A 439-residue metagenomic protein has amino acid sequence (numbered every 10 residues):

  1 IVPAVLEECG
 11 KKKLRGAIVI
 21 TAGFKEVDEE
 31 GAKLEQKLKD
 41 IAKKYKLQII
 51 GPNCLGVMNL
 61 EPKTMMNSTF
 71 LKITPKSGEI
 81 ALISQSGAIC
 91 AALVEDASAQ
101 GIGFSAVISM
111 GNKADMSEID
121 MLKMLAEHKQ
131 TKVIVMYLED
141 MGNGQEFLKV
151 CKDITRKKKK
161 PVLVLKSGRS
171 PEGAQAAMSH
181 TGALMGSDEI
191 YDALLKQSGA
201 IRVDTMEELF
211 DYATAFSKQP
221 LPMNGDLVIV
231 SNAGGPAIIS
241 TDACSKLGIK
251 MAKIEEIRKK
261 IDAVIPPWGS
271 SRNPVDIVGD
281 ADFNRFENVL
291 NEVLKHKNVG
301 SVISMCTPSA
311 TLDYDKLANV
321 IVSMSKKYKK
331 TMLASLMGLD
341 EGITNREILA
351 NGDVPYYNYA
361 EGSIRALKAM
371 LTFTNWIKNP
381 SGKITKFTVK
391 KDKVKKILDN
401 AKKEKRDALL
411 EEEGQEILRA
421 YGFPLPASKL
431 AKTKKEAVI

Functional and structural regions predicted by a protein language model:
I1-I439: Catalytic-core regions of core metabolic enzymes, especially those transforming organic acids/acyl-group intermediates
